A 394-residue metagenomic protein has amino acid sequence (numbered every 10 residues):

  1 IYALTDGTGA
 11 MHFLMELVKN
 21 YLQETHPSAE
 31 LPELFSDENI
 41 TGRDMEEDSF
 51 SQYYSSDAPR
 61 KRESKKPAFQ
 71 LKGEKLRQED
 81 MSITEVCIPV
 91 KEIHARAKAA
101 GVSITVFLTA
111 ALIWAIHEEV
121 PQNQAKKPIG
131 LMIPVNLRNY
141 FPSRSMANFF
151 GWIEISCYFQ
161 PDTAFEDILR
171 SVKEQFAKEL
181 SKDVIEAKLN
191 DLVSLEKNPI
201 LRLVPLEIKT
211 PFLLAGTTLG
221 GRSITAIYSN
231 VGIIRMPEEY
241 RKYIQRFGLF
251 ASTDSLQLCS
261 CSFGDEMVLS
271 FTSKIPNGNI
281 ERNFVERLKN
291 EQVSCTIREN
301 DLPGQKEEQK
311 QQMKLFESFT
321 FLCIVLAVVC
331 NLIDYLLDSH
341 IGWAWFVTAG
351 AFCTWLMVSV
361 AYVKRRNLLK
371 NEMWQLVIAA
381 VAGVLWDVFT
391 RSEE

Functional and structural regions predicted by a protein language model:
I1-Q23, S262-N277: Histidine-centered acyl-transfer/condensation active-site motif and its immediate structural neighborhood
T5-H12, E16-A95, L288-K306: Non-catalytic, low-complexity flexible loops and terminal extensions
A10-N20, I104-I116, V172, I280-Q292: Structural preference for long, well-ordered alpha-helical segments in enzyme cores
L71-R138: Gly/Ser/Thr-rich phosphate-binding loops and adjoining beta-strand/alpha-helix segments that form adenosine-phosphate
E118-E308: Acyl-thioester-dependent acyl-group transfer interface
F319-I333, T348-C353, V377-W386: Canonical alpha-helical transmembrane segments of integral membrane proteins
N331-D338, A361-V363, W386-R391: Juxtamembrane "helix-exit" motif on the non-cytosolic side of transmembrane helices
E394: Conserved small/polar residues in nucleotide/adenosyl-binding loops
